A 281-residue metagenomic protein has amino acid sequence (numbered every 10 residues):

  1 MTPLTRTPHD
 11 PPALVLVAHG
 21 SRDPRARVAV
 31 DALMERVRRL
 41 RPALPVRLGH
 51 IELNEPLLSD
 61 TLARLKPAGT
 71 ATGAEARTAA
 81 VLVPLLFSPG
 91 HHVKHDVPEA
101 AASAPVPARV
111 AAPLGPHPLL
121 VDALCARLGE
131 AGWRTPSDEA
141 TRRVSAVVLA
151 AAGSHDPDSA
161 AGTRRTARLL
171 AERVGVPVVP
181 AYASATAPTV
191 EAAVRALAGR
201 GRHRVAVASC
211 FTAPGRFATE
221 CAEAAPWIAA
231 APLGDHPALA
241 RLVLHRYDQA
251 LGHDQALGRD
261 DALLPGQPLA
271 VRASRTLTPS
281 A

Functional and structural regions predicted by a protein language model:
M1-A281: Active-site-proximal alpha-helix that buttresses catalytic centers in soluble enzyme cores
